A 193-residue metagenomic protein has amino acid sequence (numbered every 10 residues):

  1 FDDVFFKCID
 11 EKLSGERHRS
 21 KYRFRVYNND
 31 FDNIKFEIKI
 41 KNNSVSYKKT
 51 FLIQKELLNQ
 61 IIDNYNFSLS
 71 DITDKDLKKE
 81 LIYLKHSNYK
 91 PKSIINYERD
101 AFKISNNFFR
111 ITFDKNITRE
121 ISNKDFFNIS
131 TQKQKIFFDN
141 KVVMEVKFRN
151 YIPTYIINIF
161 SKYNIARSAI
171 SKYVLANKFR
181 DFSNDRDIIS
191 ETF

Functional and structural regions predicted by a protein language model:
F1-F193: Phosphate-end processing signature that detects enzymes handling 5′-triphosphorylated RNA and polyphosphate
